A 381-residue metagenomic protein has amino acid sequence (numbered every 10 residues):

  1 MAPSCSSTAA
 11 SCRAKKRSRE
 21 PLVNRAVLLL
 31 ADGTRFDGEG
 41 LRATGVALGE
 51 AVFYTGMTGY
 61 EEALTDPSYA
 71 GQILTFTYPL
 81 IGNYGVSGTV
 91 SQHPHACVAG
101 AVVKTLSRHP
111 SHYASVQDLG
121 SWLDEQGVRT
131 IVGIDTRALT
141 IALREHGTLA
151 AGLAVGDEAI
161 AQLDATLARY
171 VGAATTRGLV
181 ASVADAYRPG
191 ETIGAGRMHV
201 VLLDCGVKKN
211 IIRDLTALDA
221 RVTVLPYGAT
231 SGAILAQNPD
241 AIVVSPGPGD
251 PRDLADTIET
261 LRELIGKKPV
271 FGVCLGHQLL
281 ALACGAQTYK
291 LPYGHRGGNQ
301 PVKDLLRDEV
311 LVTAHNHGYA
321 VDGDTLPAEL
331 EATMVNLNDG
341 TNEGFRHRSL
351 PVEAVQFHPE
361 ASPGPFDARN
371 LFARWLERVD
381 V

Functional and structural regions predicted by a protein language model:
M1-P3, T8-A14: Cationic, amphipathic, low-complexity alpha-helical segments enriched in hydrophobics plus arginine/proline
R17-G228, G232, Q237, P251 (+2 more regions): RNA-binding accessory domains that recognize and position tRNA/RNA substrates
R129, H199, P269-F271, Q287 (+1 more regions): Proline-centered loop/turn at the N-terminus of a beta-strand
H199-D204, T313-A314, E353-F357: Active-site-proximal beta-strand elements of phosphoester/diester hydrolases
A241, S245-H315, A320, G364-R378: Cysteine-nucleophile active-site neighborhood
E309-L350: Catalytic beta-strand/loop cores that center a nucleophilic Ser/Cys/Thr and support acyl-enzyme chemistry
G344-V381: A glycine-centered loop/beta-turn motif at secondary-structure junctions
